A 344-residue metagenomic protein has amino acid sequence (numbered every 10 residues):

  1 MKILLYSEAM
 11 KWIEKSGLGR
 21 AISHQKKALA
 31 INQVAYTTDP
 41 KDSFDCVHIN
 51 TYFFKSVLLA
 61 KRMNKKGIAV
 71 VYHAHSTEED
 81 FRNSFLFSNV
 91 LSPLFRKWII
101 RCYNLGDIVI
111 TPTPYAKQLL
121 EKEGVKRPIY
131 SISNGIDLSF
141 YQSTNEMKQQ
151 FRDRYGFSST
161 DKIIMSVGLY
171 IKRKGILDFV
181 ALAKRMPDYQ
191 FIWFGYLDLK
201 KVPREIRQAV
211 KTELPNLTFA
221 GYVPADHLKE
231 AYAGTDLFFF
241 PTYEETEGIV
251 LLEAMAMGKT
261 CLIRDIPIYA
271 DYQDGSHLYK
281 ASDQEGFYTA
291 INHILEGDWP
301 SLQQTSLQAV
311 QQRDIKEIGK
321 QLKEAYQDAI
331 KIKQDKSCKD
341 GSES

Functional and structural regions predicted by a protein language model:
V90-V109: Membrane-proximal helix-turn-helix segments that form the acceptor-binding/catalytic region of lipid-linked
Y103, Y222-V223, E230-T235: Short alpha-helical donor nucleotide-sugar binding micro-motif in glycosyltransferases
S158-K174, V180-K184, I192: Conserved donor-binding/catalytic core segment of Leloir-type glycosyltransferases
V167, Q190-E205: Glycosyltransferase donor-sugar binding loop
R204-D226: Nucleotide-activated donor-binding/catalytic signature segment of Leloir-type glycosyltransferases, i.e., the conserved
Y243: Aromatic "clamp/platform" in nucleotide-sugar-dependent glycosyltransferases that forms part of the donor/acceptor
T260-I263: Short hydrophobic beta-strand element within catalytic cores of glycosyltransferases and related nucleotide-activated
S276-E285, N292-W299: Conserved acidic donor-binding segment of nucleotide-sugar-dependent glycosyltransferases
